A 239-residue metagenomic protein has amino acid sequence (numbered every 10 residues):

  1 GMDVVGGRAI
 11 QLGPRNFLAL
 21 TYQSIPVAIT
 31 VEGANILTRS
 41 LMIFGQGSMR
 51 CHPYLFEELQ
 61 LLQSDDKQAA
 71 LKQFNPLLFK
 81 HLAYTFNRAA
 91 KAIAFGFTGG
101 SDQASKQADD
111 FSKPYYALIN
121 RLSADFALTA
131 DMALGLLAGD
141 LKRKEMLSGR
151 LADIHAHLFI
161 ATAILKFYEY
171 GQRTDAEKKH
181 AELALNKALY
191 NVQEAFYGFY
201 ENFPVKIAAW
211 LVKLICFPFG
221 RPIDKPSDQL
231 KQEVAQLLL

Functional and structural regions predicted by a protein language model:
G1-L239: Flavin-dependent oxidoreductase catalytic core characteristic of acyl-CoA dehydrogenase/oxidase-like enzymes
